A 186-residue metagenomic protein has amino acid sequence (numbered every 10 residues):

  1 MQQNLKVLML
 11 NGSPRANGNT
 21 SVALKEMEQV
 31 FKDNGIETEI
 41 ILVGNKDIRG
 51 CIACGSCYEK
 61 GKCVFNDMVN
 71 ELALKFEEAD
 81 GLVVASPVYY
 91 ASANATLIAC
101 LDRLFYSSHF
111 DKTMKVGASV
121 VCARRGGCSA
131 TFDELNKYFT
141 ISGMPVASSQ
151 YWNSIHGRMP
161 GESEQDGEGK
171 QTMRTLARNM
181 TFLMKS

Functional and structural regions predicted by a protein language model:
N4-L8, E28, N34, E71 (+1 more regions): Glycine-rich phosphate/pyrophosphate-binding loop and the adjoining helix
L5, V64-P145, Q150-Y151: Helix-loop-strand module that forms the ligand-binding subsite of alpha/beta enzymes
P14-A23: Glycine- and acidic-residue-enriched helix-capping/strand-helix junction motifs
P14-R15, N45, R124: Short, glycine/serine-rich, charged loops/turns that create anion-binding and catalytic segments at active sites
A23-F31, L135: Hydrophobic residues within alpha-helices that form the first helical element adjacent to the glycine-rich loop
I36-K46: A short beta-strand-loop structural module common to alpha/beta enzyme folds
K46-F76: Cysteine-cluster motifs in flexible loop/terminal segments that predominantly coordinate metals
